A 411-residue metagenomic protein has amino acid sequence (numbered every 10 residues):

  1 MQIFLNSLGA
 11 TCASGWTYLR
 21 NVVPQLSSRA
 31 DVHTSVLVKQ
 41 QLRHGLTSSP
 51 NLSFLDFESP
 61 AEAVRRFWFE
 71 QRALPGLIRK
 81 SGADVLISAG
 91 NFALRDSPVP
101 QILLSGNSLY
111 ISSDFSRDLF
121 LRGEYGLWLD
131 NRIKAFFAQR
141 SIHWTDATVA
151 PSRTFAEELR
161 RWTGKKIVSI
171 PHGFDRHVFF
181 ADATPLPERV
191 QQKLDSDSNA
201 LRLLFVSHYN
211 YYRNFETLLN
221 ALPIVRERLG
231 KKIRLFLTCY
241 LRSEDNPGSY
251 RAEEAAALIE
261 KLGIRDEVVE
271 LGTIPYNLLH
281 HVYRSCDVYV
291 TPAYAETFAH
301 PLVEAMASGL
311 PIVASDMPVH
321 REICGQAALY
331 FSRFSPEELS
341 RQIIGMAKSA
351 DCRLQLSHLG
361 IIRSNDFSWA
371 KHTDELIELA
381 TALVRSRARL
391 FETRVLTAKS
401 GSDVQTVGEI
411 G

Functional and structural regions predicted by a protein language model:
F4, D195-R213, L219-L222, F236: Conserved donor-binding/catalytic core segment of Leloir-type glycosyltransferases
W16-P24, N210-R226, E337: A conserved mid-protein helix/loop that constitutes part of the nucleotide-sugar donor-binding site
I78, I142, H281-C286: Short alpha-helical donor nucleotide-sugar binding micro-motif in glycosyltransferases
L127-T148: Membrane-proximal helix-turn-helix segments that form the acceptor-binding/catalytic region of lipid-linked
N246-E254, R265-P275, V282, L329-Y330: Active-site donor-binding acidic/aromatic loop of nucleotide-activated sugar and phosphosugar transferases involved
Y294: Aromatic "clamp/platform" in nucleotide-sugar-dependent glycosyltransferases that forms part of the donor/acceptor
L302, P311-A314: Short hydrophobic beta-strand element within catalytic cores of glycosyltransferases and related nucleotide-activated
L329-P336, G345-D351: Conserved acidic donor-binding segment of nucleotide-sugar-dependent glycosyltransferases
